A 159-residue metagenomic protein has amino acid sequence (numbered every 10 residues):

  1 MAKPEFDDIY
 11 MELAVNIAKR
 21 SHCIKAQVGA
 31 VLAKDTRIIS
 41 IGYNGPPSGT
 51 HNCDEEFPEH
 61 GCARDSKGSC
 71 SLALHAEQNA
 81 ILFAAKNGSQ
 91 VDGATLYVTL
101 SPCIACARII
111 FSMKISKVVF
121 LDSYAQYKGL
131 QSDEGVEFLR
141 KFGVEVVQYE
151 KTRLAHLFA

Functional and structural regions predicted by a protein language model:
M1-A159: Zinc-dependent deaminase catalytic domain
